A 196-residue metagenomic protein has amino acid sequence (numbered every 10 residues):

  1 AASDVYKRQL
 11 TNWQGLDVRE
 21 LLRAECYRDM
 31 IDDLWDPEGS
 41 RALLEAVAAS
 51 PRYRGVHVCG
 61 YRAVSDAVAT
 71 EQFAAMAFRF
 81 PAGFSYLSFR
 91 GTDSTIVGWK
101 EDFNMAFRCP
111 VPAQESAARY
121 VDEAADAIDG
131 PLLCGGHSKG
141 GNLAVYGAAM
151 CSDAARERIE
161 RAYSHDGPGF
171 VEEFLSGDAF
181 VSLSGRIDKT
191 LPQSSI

Functional and structural regions predicted by a protein language model:
A2-Y6: Short, small-residue-biased leader/transition segments that mark boundaries at the very start of proteins
W13-L22: N-terminal accessory/targeting segments that precede structured cores
V18-R19, L44, R156, S184: Intrinsically disordered, low-complexity regions
C26-L133, D153-I159: A conserved cap/lid and substrate-binding interface adjacent to the catalytic center of lipid-processing enzymes
Q114-I196: Serine-dependent carboxylesterase/thioesterase catalytic core of lipase-like alpha/beta-hydrolase/SGNH enzymes
